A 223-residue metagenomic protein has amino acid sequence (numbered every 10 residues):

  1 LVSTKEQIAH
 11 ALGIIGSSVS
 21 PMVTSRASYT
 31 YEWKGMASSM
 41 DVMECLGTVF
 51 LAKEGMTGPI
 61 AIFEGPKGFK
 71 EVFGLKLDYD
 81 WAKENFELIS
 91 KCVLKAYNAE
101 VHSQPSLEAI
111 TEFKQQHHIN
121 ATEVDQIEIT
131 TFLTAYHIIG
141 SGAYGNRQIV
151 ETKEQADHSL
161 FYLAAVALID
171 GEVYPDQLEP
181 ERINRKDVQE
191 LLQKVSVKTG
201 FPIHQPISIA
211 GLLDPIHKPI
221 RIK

Functional and structural regions predicted by a protein language model:
L1-A27, G35-G47: Phosphate/pyrophosphate-binding betaalpha-module
R26-M43, F50-K223: Terminal-appendage/accessory-domain detector
